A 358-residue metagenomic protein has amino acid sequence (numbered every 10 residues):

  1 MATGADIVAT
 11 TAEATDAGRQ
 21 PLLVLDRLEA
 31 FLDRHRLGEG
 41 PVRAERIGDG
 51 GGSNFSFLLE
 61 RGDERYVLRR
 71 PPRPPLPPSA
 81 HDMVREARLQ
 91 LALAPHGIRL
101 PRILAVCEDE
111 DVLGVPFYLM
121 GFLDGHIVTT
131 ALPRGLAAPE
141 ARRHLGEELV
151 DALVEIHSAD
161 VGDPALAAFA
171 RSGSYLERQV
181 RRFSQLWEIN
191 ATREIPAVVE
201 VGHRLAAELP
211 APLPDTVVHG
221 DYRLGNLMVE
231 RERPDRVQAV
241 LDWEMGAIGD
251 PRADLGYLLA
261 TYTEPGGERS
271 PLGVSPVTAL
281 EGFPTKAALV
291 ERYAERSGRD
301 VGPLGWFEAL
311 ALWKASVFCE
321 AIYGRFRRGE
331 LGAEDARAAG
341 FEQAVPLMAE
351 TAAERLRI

Functional and structural regions predicted by a protein language model:
A2-G38: Juxta-kinase regulatory segment immediately upstream of eukaryotic protein kinase catalytic domains
T3-G4, V8, E13-G18, I189 (+3 more regions): ATP/Mg2+ or Mg2+-diphosphate-binding catalytic cores that bind nucleotide phosphates or diphosphates via glycine-rich
P41-V217, E232-D235: ATP-binding pocket architecture of kinase catalytic cores
A170-R171, R299-A311: All-alpha amphipathic helical-bundle segments outside canonical DNA-binding/catalytic cores that form hydrophobic
V217-H219, L224: Catalytic-loop of the protein kinase fold
L227-V229: Hydrophobic residue at the +6 position relative to the catalytic HRD Asp in the kinase catalytic loop
L241-G246: Activation of the activation-loop gatekeeper triad in protein kinase-fold domains
D254-P265: C-lobe/activation-segment region of protein kinase-like
